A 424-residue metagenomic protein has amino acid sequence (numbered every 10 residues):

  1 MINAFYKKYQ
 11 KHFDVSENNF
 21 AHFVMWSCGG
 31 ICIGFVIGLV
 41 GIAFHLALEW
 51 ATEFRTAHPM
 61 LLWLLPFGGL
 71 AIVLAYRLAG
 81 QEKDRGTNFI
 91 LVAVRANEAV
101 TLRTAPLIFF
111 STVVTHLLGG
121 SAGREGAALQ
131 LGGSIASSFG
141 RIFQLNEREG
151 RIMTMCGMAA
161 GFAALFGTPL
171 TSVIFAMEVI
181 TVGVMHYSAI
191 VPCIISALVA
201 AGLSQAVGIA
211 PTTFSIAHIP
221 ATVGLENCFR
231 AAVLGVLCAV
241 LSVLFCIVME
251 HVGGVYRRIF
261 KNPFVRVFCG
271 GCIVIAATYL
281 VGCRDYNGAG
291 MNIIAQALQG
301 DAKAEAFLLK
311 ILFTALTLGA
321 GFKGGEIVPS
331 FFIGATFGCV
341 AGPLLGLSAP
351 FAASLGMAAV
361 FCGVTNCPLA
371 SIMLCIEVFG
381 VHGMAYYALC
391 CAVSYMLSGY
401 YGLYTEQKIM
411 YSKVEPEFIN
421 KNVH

Functional and structural regions predicted by a protein language model:
M1-H424: Alpha-helical transmembrane segments and immediately membrane-proximal extracytoplasmic
